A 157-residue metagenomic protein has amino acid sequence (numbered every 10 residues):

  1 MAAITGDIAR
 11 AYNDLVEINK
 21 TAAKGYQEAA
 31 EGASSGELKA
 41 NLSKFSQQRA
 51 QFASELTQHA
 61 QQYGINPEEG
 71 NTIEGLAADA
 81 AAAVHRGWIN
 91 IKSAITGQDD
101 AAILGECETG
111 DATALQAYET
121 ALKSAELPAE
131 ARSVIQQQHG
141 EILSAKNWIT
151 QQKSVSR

Functional and structural regions predicted by a protein language model:
M1-A9, E31-S34, Y63-E69, S93-D100: Short, charged, low-complexity loops and linkers
M1-E17, Q151-V155: N-terminal/domain-start segments enriched in small and hydrophobic, helix-friendly residues, covering either
A11-G32, L76-V134: Acidic/histidine-rich alpha-helical segments that form the ligand environment of transition-metal centers
N19, A23-Y26, A30-E37, A53 (+2 more regions): Short amphipathic alpha-helical segments enriched in hydrophobics
A23, A53, T57-A60, W88 (+3 more regions): A structural signal for well-ordered alpha-helices, especially hydrophobic packing surfaces of coiled-coils
L38-A81, I149-S156: Conserved alpha-helical segments that form or flank metal/cofactor-binding pockets of metalloenzymes
Q137-I142: Small-residue-rich transmembrane alpha-helices that serve as helix-helix interface/gating elements in multipass
